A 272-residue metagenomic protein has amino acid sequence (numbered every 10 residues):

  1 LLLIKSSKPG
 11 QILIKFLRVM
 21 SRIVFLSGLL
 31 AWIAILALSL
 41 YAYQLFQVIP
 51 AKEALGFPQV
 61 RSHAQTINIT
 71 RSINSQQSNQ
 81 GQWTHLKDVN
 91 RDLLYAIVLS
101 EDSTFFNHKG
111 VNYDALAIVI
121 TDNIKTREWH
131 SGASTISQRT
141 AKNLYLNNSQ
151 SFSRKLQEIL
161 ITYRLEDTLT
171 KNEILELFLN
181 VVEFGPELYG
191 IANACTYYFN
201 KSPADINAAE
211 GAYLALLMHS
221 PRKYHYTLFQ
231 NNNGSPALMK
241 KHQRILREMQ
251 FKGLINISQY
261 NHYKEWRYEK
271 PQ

Functional and structural regions predicted by a protein language model:
L2-Q272: Juxtamembrane regions of bacterial inner-membrane/periplasmic proteins, predominantly the peptidoglycan biogenesis
